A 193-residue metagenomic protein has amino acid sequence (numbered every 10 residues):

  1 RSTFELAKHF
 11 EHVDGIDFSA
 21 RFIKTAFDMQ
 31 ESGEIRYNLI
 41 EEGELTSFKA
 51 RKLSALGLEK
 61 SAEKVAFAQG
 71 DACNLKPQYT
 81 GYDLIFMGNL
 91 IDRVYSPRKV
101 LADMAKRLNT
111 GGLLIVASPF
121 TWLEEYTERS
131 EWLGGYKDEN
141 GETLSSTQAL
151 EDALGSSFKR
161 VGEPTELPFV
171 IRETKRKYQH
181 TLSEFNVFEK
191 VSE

Functional and structural regions predicted by a protein language model:
R1-F10: Conserved SAM-binding loop of SAM-dependent methyltransferases across substrates and taxa, primarily the Class I
S19: Conserved SAM/SAH-binding beta-strand->alpha-helix loop
D28-L75: S-adenosyl-L-methionine
N38-L45, T121, Y126-P164: Conserved Class I S-adenosyl-L-methionine
F86: A conserved beta-strand element that flanks and buttresses the S-adenosyl-L-methionine
R98-G111: A short glycine-rich, Lys/Arg-flanked "PGG" loop and its adjoining helix->strand segment in the class I
G111-P119: Conserved beta-strand signature within the Rossmann-like core of class I S-adenosyl-L-methionine
S156-K159, E163-E193: Core SAM-dependent methyltransferase catalytic element
